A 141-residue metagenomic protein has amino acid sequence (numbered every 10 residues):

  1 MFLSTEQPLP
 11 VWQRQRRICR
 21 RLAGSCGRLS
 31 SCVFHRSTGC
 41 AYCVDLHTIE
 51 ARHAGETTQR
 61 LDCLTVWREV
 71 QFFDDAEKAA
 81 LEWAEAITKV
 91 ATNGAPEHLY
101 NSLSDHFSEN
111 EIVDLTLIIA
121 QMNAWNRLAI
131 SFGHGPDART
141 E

Functional and structural regions predicted by a protein language model:
M1-E141: Hydrophobic alpha-helical segments
